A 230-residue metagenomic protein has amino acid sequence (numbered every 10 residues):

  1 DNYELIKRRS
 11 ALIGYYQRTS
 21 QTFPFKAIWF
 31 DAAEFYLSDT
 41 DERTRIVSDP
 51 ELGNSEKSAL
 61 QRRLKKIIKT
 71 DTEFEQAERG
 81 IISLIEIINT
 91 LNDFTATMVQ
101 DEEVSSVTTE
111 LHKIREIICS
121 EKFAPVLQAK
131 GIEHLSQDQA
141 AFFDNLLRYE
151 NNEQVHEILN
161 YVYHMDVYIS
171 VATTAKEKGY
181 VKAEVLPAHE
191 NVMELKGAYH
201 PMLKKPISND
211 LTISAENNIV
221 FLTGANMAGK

Functional and structural regions predicted by a protein language model:
D1-Q128, E150, Q154-V171, A183 (+1 more regions): Conserved amphipathic alpha-helical "coupling/scaffold" segments that transmit conformational changes between domains
I118-D144: Extended, charged coiled-coil "arm/hinge" scaffolds of SMC/Rad50-like chromosome-maintenance ATPases and other large
D138-Y149, S170-E177: Charged, low-complexity, helix-prone segments enriched in Lys/Glu/Asp/Gln
F143-N152, V220-A225: Glycine- and acidic
E157-A228: Conserved NTPase motor "head" modules and their coupling/switch loops across ABC/AAA+ ATPases, GTPases, and GHKL ATPases
